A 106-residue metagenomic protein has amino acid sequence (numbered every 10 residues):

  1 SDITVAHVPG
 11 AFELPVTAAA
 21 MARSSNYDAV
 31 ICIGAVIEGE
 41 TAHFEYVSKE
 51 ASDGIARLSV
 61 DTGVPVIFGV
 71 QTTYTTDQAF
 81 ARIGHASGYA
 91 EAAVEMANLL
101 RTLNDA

Functional and structural regions predicted by a protein language model:
S1-H7, F68: Short beta-strand elements in bilobed, periplasmic/extracellular small-molecule ligand-binding domains
D2, E38-A42, D77: Short coil/turn segments at secondary-structure junctions
A6-L14: Active-site glycine- and acidic-residue-rich loops that bind and position anionic ligands or nucleotide-like cofactors
V8, G34-V36, V70-Y74: Short, ordered loop/turn segments at secondary-structure junctions
E13-G54: Glycine-rich phosphate-binding loop
F44, K49-A106: C-terminal binding/interaction regions
